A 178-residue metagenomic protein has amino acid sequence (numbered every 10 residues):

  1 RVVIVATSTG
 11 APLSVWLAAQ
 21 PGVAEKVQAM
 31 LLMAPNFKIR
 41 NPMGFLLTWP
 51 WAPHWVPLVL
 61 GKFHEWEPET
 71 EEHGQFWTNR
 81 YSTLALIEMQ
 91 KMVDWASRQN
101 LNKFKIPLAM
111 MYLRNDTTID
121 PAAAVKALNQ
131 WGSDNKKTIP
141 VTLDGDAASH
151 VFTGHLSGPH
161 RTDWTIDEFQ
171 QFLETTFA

Functional and structural regions predicted by a protein language model:
V3, Q28-L31: Residue in the alpha/beta-hydrolase core beta-strand immediately N-terminal to the catalytic nucleophile
V5-S14: Gly/Ala-rich beta-loop-alpha elbow adjacent to hydrolase catalytic centers
W16-Q20, K126: Active-site signature of alpha/beta-hydrolase-fold catalytic machinery across serine- and Asp/Cys-nucleophile hydrolases
M30-P42: Active-site nucleophile loop of the alpha/beta-hydrolase fold
T83-N100: Active-site nucleophile elbow and catalytic-triad environment of alpha/beta-hydrolase enzymes
F104, M110-Y112, D116: Short beta-strand/loop motif that positions the catalytic acidic residue of the alpha/beta-hydrolase fold
I106, I119-Q130: Short alpha-helix in the alpha/beta-hydrolase fold that links the catalytic acid
T142-A178: Catalytic active-site module of serine/aspartate enzymes centered on a nucleophile-bearing elbow/loop
